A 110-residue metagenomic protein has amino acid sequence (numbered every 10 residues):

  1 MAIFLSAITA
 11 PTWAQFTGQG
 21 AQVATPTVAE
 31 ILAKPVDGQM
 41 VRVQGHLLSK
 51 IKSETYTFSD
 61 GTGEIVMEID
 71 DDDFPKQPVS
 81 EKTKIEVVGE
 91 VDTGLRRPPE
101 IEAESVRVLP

Functional and structural regions predicted by a protein language model:
M1-I8: Bacterial N-terminal signal peptides
A10-P110: OB-fold and OB-like single-stranded nucleic-acid-recognition modules and their adjacent interaction interfaces
